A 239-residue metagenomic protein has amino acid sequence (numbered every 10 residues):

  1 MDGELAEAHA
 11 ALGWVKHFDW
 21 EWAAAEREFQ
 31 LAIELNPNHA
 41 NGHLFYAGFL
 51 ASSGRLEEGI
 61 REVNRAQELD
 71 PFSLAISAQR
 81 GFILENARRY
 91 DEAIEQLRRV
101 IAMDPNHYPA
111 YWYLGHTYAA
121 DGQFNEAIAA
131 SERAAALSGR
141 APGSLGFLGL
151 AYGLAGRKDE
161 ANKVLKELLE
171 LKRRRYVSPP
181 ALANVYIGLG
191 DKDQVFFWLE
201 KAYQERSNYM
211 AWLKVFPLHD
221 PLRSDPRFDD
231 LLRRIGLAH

Functional and structural regions predicted by a protein language model:
M1-A6: Flexible helix-coil transition and linker loops at the boundaries of alpha-helical arrays
A8-L12, A23-Q30, P37-Y46, L50-H239: Alpha-helical protein-protein interaction modules
